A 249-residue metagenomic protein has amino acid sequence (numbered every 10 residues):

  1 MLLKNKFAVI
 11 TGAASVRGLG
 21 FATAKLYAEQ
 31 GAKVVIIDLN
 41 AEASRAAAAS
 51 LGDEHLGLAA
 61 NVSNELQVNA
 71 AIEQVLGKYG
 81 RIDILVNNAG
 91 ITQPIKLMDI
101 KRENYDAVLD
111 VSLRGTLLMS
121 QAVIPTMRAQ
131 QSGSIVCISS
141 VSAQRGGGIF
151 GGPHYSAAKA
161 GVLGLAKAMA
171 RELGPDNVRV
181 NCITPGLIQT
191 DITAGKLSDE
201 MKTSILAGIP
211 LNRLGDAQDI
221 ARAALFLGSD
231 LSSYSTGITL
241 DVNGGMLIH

Functional and structural regions predicted by a protein language model:
L3-V34: Canonical Rossmann dinucleotide-binding motif of NAD(H)/NADP(H)-dependent dehydrogenases/reductases, specifically
A41-E42, A59-A70, R102, Q218-D219: The beta1-alpha1 cofactor-binding region of Rossmann-like NAD(H)/NADP(H)-dependent oxidoreductases
K96-L97, N104-L109, I205: Substrate-binding pocket helix/loop in short-chain dehydrogenase/reductase
S120, A158, A166: Active-site helix of classical SDR
P125, K167, R171-P175, S233: Alpha-helical segment proximal to the catalytic Tyr-Lys
S140: Residue(s) in the substrate-gating loop at a strand-loop-helix junction that position the organic substrate next
L225, T236-H249: Short C-terminal tail/terminal secondary-structure segment of NAD(P)H-dependent dehydrogenase/reductase domains
